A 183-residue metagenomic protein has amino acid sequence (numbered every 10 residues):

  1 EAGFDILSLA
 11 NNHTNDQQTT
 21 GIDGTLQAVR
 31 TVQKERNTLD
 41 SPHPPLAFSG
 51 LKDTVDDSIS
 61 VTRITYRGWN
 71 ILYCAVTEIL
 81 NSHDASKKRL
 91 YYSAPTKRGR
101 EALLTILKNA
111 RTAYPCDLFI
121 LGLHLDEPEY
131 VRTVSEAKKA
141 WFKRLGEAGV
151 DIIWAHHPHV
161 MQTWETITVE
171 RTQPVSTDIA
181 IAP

Functional and structural regions predicted by a protein language model:
E1, C116-G149: Active-site-proximal segments of metal-dependent phosphoesterases and phosphodiesterases across multiple
E1-P45: Acidic/His-rich segments in extracytoplasmic proteins that coordinate ligands and/or metal ions
A2-N12, P42-K52, L121-H124, V150-M161 (+1 more regions): Active-site neighborhood of phospho(di)ester-bond hydrolases with catalytic His/Asp-centered motifs
F4-I6, E136-P183: Conserved beta-sheet core of the metallophosphoesterase superfamily
T14-L26, V55-S60, I79-H83, D126-V131 (+1 more regions): Active-site environment of divalent metal-dependent phosphoester hydrolases
T20-T31, A102-T105, N109, A137-R144 (+1 more regions): Extracytoplasmic/secreted proteins, especially bacterial periplasmic and envelope-associated proteins
D40-S49, W69, A110-Y114, F119-L121 (+1 more regions): Hydrophobic structural segments
R63-G122, A140: Binuclear metal-dependent hydrolase catalytic cores centered on His/Asp/Glu-rich metal-binding motifs
